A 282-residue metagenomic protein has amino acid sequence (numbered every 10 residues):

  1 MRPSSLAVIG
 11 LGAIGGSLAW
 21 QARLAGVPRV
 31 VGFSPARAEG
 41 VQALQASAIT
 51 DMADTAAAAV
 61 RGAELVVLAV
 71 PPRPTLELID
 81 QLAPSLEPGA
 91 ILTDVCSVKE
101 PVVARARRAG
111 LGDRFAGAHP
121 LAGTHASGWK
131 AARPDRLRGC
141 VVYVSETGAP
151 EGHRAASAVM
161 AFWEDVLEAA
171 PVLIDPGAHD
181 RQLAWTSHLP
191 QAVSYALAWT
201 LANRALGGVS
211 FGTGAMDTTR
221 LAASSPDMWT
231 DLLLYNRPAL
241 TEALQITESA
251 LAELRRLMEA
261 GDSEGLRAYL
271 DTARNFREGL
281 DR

Functional and structural regions predicted by a protein language model:
M1-R61, L65: NAD(P)+-binding Rossmann beta1-loop-alpha1 motif at the extreme N-terminus of oxidoreductases
S5, P28-V30, R114, V141 (+1 more regions): Residues at the starts of beta-strands that form the adenosine-phosphate
A56-L86, A90-I91: Rossmann-like NAD(P)-binding element
A69-P71, C96, E146: Glycine-rich, N-terminal phosphate-binding loop of Rossmann-like dinucleotide-binding domains
L78-K130: Rossmann-like NAD(P)(H) cofactor-binding subdomain of soluble oxidoreductases
P134-R220: Internal alpha-helical scaffold of NAD(P)-dependent oxidoreductase catalytic cores
L206-A273: Interdomain hinge/lid region at the active-site interface of Rossmann-like NAD(P)-dependent oxidoreductases
